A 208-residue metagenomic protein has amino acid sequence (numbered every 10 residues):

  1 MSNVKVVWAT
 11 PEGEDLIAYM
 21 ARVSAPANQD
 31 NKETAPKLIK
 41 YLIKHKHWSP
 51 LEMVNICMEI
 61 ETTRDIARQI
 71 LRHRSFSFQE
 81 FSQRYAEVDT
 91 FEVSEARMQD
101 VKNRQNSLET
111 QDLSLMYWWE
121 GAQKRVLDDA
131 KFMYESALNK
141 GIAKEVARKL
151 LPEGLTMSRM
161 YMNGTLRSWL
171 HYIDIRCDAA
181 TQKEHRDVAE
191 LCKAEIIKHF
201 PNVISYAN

Functional and structural regions predicted by a protein language model:
M1-N208: Family-specific signature for flavin-dependent thymidylate synthase
